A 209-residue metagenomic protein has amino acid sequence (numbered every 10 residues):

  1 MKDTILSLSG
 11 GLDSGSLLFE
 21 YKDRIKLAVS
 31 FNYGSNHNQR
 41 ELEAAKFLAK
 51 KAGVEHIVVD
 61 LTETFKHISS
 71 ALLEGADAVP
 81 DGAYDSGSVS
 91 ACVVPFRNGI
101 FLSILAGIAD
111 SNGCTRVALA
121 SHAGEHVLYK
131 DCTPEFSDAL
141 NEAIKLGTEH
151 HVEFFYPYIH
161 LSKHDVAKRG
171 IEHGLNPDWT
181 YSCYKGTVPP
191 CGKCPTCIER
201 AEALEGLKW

Functional and structural regions predicted by a protein language model:
M1-G174: ATP-dependent adenylation/nucleotidyltransferase module used to activate substrates
S103, W179-E202: Local cysteine-cluster metal-coordination motifs and their immediate loop/turn environment, predominantly Fe-S cluster
E202-W209: Phosphate-binding loop/pocket of nucleotide- and phosphate-handling active sites
